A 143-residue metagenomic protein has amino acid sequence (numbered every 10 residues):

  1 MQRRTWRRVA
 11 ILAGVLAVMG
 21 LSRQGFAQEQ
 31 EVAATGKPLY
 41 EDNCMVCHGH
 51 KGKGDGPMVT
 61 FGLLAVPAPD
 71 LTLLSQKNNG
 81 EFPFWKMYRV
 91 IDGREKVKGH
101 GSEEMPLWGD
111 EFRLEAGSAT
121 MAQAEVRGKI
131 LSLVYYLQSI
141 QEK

Functional and structural regions predicted by a protein language model:
Q2-A13: Bacterial N-terminal signal peptides that target proteins for export
A13-V15, G25: Cleavable N-terminal signal peptides
L21-L39, M58, Q76-N79: Electrostatic cytochrome c docking/interface patches
E31-A33, C44-H48, V59-F61: A generic structured-segment signal
A34-D42, A122-G128, E142: Sequence context surrounding c-type heme c attachment/ligation sites in exported
G36, Y40-H50, M105, L133 (+1 more regions): The canonical Cys-X-X-Cys-His
K53-G54: Short, non-ligating residues that shape and space the ligands of small metal-coordination modules and catalytic
F61-E125, L133, L137: Extracytoplasmic electron-transfer domains, predominantly the class I c-type cytochrome c fold
